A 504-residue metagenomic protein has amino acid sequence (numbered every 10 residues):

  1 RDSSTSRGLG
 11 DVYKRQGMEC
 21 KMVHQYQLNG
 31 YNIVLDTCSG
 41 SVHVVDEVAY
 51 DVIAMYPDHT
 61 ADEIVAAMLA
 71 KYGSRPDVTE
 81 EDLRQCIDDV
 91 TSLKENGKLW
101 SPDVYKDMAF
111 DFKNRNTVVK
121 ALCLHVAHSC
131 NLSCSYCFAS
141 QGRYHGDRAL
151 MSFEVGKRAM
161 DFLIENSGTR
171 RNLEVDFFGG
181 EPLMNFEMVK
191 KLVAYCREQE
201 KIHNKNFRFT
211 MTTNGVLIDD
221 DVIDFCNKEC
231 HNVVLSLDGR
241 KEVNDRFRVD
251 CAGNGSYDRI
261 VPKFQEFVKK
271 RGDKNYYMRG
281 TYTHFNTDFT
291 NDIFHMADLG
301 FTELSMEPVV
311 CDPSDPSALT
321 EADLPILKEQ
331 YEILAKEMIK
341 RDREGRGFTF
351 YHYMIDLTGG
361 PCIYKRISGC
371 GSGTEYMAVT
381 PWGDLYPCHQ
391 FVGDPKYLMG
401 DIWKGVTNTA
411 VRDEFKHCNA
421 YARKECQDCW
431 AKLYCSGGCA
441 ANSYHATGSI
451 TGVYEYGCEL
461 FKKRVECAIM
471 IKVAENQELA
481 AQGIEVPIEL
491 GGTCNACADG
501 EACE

Functional and structural regions predicted by a protein language model:
R1-Q16: Single conserved hydrophobic/aromatic residue that forms the stacking wall/gate of nucleotide- or nucleobase-binding
K14-V48, M55-V78, W382, Y421-E504: Radical SAM enzyme core and accessory elements
N29, C370-G373: Short, small/polar residue-rich loop motifs at catalytic or cofactor-binding pockets
D77-D224, K228-E229: Conserved alpha-helical substructure of the radical SAM core
C137-R143, D273, W430-A431, Y444: Detector for the c-type heme attachment site
G156, M160-D176, N185-V309: Radical SAM/AdoMet-radical enzyme domain recognition
E242-F247, E303-P325, G347-P361, Q390-L398: Flexible glycine/acidic-rich beta-alpha junction loops that bind and position SAM and/or redox cofactors in anaerobic
I326-G359, H389-S436: C-terminal accessory region of radical SAM enzymes
